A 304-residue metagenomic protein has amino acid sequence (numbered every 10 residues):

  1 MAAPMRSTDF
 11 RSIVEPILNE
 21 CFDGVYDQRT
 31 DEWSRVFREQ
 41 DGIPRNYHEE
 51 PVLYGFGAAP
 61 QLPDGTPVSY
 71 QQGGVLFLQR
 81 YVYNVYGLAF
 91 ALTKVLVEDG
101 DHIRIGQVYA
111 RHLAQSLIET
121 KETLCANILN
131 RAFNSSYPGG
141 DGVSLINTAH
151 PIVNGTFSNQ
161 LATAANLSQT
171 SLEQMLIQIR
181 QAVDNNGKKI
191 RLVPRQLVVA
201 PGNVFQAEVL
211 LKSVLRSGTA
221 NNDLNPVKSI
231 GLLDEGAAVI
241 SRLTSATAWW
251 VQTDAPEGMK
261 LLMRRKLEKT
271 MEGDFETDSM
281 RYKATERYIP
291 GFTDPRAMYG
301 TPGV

Functional and structural regions predicted by a protein language model:
M1-R29: N-terminal alpha-helical "arm" segments
A2-S12, I146-D184, R191-Q196, G202-V304: Sequence/fold signature of self-assembling virion shell proteins
A3-T8, Q40-E49, P67-Y70, L92 (+3 more regions): Short low-complexity stretches enriched in small and charged residues
G24-Y86: Assembly/oligomerization interface modules of large self-assembling protein complexes
L78, N186-G187: A generic local secondary-structure boundary/capping motif
L78-S135, L197, Y282-A284: Long, contiguous amphipathic alpha-helices that act as assembly "spine/axial" helices in icosahedral shell and virion
Y83, E98-D99, R131, G139 (+3 more regions): Generic structural "secondary-structure junction" signal
I103-R104, V108, Q115-Q178: Alpha-helical scaffold segments that mediate packing/assembly in large oligomeric complexes
